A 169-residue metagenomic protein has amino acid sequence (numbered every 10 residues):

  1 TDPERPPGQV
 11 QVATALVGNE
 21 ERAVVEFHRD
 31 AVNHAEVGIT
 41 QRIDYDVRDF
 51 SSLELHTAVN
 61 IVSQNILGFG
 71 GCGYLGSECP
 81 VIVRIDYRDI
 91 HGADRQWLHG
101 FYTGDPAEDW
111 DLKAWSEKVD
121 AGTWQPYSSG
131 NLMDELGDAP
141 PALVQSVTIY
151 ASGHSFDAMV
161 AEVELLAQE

Functional and structural regions predicted by a protein language model:
T1-Q11, V17, A161-V163, E169: Extracellular carbohydrate-recognition regions
P7-A35: Short carbohydrate-recognition loop motifs
G18, D46-F50, G76-E78, V119-G122 (+2 more regions): Surface-exposed coil/turn segments at beta-strand junctions on protein surfaces, enriched
N19-E20, D30-V37, H91-Q96, S155-V160: Short, surface-exposed beta-strand/loop "edge" segments at domain boundaries and coil↔beta transitions
I39-D89, S129-M133, V163: Extra-cytoplasmic beta-strand recognition segments
R88-P140, A158: Extracellular carbohydrate recognition and processing domains and analogous Trp-centered ligand-binding platforms
F101-P106, V163-E169: Short beta-strand elements
G137-L143, T148-Q168: Extracellular carbohydrate recognition
